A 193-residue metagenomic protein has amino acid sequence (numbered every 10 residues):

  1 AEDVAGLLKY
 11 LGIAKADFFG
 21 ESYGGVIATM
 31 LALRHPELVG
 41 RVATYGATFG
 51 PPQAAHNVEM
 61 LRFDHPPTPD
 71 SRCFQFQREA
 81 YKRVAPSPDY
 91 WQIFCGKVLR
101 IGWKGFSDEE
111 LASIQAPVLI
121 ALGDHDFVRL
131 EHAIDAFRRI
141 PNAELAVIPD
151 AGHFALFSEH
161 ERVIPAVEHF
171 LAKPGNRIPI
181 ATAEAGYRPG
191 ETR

Functional and structural regions predicted by a protein language model:
A1-A16: Conserved acidic catalytic loop of the alpha/beta-hydrolase fold
G12-K15, P36, Q115-A116, N142: Active-site acidic short loop of glycosyltransferases
A16, G20-S22: Conserved alpha/beta-hydrolase "nucleophile elbow" surrounding the catalytic nucleophile
V26-R34, L38-Q77: Flexible "cap/lid" loop of the alpha/beta hydrolase fold
C95-E110: Active-site nucleophile elbow and catalytic-triad environment of alpha/beta-hydrolase enzymes
I114, I120-L122: Short beta-strand/loop motif that positions the catalytic acidic residue of the alpha/beta-hydrolase fold
F127-H132: Conserved alpha/beta-hydrolase "acid-adjacent" motif
E144, D150-R193: Catalytic active-site module of serine/aspartate enzymes centered on a nucleophile-bearing elbow/loop
